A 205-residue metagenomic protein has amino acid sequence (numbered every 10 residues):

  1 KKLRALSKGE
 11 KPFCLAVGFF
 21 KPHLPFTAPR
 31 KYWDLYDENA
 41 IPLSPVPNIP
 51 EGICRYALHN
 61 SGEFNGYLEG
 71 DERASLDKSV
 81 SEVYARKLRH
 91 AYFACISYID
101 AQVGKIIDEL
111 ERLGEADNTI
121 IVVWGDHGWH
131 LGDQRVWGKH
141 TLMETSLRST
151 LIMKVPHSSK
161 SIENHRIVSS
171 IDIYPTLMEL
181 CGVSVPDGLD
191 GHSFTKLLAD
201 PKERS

Functional and structural regions predicted by a protein language model:
K2-K11, A16-I167, L180-G188: Active-site-proximal cap/lid insertion segments
S170, Y174: Zinc-coordinating Cys/His ligand positions in small cysteine/histidine-rich zinc-finger domains
S193, L197-S205: Short, intrinsically disordered, charge-balanced linker/junction segments flanking boundaries in proteins
